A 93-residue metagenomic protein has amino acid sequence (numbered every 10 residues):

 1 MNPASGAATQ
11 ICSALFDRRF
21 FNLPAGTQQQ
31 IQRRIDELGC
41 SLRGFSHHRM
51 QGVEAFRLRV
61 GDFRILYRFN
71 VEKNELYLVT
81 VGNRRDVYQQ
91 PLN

Functional and structural regions predicted by a protein language model:
M1-T9, R18-N22, G26-Q29, V60-F63 (+1 more regions): Enriched for short, Lys/Arg-rich terminal
C12-S13: PIN/NYN-family metal-dependent endoribonuclease catalytic core
R33-R59: A short, surface-exposed loop/turn module that caps and links secondary-structure elements
